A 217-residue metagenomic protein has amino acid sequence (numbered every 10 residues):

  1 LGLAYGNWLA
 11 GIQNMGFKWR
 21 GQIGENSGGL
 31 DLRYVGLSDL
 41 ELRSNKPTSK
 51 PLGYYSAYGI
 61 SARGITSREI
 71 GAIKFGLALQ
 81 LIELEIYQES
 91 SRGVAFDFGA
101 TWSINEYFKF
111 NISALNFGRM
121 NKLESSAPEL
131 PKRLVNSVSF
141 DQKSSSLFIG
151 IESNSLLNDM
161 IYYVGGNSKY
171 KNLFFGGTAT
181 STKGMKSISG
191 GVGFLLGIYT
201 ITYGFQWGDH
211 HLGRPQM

Functional and structural regions predicted by a protein language model:
L1-M217: Subset of outer-membrane beta-barrel
